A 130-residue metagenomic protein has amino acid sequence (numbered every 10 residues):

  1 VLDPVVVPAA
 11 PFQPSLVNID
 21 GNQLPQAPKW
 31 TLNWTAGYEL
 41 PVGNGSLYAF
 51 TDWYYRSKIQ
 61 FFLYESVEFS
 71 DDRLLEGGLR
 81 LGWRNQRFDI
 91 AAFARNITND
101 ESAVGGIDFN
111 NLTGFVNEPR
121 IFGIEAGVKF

Functional and structural regions predicted by a protein language model:
V1-D20, L63, I107-G114: Solvent-exposed loop segments that connect transmembrane elements
D3-A10, A49-D52, R95-I97: Short hydrophobic/aromatic-rich motifs at helix boundaries and adjacent loops
V5, A9-F12, Q26-K29, V42 (+1 more regions): Generic low-complexity segments that are intrinsically disordered, proline-rich and/or Lys/Arg-biased
P11, G21, T51, S66-V67 (+1 more regions): Low-complexity, intrinsically disordered short segments enriched for Gly/Pro and polybasic residues
F12-I19, S46, Y54-K58, D89-A91: Generic detector of short, locally flexible boundary/turn motifs and exposed helical patches
N18-D20, T31, F50, A94 (+1 more regions): Intrinsically disordered, low-complexity peptide-like regions
P25-N85, T98-N99, V104: C-terminal beta-barrel architecture of Gram-negative outer-membrane proteins
Y54-F62, W83-F130: C-terminal beta-signal and adjacent terminal beta-strands/loops of Gram-negative outer-membrane beta-barrel proteins
